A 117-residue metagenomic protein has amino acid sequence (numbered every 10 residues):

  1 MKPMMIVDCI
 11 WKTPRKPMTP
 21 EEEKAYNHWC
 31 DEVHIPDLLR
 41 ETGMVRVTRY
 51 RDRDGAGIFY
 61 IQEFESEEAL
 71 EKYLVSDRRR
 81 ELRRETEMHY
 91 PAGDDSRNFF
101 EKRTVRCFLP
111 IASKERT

Functional and structural regions predicted by a protein language model:
K2-P14, F59: Active-site-flanking beta-strand signature of metal-NTP-handling nucleotidyl enzymes and homologous cyclase-like
I6, R80-L82, S113-T117: Beta-sandwich/jellyroll recognition modules and their flexible linkers
P17-A25, E68-Y73: Short, conserved charged micro-motifs
P20-R46: Short amphipathic alpha-helical segments
T42-V45, E63-T104: An amphipathic, aromatic/His-enriched active-site/gating alpha helix that lines ligand/cofactor pockets
Y50-D52: Short beta-strand micro-motifs enriched in acidic
D54-G57: Short acidic/glycine-enriched loop/turn segments that link adjacent beta-strands
F100-T117: Catalytic "initiation/cleavage/transfer" segments centered on a nucleophilic residue and adjacent nucleic-acid-engaging
